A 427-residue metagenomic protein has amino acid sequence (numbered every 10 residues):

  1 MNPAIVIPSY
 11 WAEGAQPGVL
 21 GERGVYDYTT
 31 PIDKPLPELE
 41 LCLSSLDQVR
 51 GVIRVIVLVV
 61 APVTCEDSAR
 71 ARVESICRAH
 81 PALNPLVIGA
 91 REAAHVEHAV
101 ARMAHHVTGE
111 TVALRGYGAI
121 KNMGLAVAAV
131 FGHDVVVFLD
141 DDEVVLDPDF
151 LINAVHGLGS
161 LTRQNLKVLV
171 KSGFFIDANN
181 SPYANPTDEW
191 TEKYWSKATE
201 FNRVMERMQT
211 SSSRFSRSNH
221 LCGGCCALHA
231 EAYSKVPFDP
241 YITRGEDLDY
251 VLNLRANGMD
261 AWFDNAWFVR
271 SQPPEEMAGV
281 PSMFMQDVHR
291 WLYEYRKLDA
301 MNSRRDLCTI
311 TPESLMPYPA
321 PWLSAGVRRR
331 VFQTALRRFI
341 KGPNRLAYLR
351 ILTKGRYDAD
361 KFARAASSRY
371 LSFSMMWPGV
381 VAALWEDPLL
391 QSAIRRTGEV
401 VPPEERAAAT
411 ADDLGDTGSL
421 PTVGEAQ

Functional and structural regions predicted by a protein language model:
M1-G51, V57-E66, D412-G415: N-proximal low-complexity "stem/linker" segments adjacent to membrane-targeting elements
A69, V73-V127, F131: Active-site-proximal specificity loops/subdomain of glycosyltransferases
H133-L146: Short beta-strand-to-loop acidic/aromatic patch adjacent to the donor-nucleotide binding site
L146-V170: Conserved donor-nucleotide/metal-binding helix-loop-beta segment in metal-dependent transferases, i.e., the alpha-helix
N165-E189: Short beta-strand-to-loop element that shapes/binds the nucleotide-sugar donor at the catalytic cleft/hinge
E206-A227: A recurrent flexible, glycine/aromatic-enriched loop bordering the glycosyltransferase active site that acts as
T243-Y250: Acidic donor-binding loop at a coil-to-helix junction in glycosyltransferase catalytic cores that engages
M285-Q427: Terminal low-complexity segments of carbohydrate-biosynthetic enzymes
